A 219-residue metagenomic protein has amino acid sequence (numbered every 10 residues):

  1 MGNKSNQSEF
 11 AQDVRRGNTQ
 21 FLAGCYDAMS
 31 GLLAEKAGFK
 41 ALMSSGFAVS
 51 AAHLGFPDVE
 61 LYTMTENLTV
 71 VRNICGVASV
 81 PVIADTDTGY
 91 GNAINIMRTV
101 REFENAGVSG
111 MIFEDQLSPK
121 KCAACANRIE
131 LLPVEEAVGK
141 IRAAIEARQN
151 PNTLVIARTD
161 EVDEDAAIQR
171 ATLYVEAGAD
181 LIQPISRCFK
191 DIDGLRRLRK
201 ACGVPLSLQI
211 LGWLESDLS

Functional and structural regions predicted by a protein language model:
G2-S219: Alpha/beta enzyme core
